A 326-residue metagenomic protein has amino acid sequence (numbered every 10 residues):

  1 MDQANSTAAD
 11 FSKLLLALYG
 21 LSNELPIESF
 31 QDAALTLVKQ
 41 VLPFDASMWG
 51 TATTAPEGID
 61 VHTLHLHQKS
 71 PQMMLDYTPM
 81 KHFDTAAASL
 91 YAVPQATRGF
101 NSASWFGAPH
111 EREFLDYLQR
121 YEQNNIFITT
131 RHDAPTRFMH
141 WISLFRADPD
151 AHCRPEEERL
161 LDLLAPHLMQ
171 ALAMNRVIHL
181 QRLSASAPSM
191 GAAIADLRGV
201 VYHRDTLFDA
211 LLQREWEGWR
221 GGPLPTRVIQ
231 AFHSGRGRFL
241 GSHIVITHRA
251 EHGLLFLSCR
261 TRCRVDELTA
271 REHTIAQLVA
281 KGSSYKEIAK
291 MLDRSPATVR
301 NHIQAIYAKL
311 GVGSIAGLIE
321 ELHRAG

Functional and structural regions predicted by a protein language model:
D2-D10, C259-L268: Short, Lys/Arg-enriched anionic-surface-contact patches
D2-E156, L160-D162, P166, Q170 (+1 more regions): Regulatory input/activation interfaces that engage signals or partners
T53, A147, D196-R198, S258-V265: Short, flexible beta-strand-to-coil junctions
L161-A165, M169-N175, H179-G237: PAS-family sensory domains
T226-C263: PAS-family sensory/regulatory modules and their coupling/dimerization elements
R271-I275: The N-cap/first-turn positions of alpha helices within or immediately adjacent to helix-turn-helix DNA-binding domains
A276-Q277, Y307: Hydrophobic residues on short alpha-helical segments
G282-R324: Recognition helix of helix-turn-helix DNA-binding domains
